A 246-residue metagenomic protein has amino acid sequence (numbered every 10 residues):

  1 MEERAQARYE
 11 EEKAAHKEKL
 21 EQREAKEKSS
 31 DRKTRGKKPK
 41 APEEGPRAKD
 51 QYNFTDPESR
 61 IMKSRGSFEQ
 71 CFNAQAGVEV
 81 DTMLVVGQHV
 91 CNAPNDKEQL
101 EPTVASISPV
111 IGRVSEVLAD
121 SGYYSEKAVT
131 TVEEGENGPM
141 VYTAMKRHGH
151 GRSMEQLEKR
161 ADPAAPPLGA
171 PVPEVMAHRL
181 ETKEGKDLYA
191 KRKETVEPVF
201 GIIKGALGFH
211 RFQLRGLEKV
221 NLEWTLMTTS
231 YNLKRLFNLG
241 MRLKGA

Functional and structural regions predicted by a protein language model:
M1-A246: Anion-binding and metal-coordination hotspots
